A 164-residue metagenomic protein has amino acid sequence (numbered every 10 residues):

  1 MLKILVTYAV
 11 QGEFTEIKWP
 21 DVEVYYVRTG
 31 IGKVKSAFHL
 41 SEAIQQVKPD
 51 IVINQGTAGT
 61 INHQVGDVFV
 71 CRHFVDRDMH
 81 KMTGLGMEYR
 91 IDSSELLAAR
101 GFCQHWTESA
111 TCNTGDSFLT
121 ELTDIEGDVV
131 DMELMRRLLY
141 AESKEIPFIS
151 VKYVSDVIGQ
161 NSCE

Functional and structural regions predicted by a protein language model:
M1-L5: Extreme N-terminal starter segment of soluble prokaryotic enzymes
T7-A9: Short hydrophobic segments within beta-strands
G12-E164: Glycine-rich phosphate- or other oxyanion-binding loops that anchor nucleotides, phosphorylated ligands
